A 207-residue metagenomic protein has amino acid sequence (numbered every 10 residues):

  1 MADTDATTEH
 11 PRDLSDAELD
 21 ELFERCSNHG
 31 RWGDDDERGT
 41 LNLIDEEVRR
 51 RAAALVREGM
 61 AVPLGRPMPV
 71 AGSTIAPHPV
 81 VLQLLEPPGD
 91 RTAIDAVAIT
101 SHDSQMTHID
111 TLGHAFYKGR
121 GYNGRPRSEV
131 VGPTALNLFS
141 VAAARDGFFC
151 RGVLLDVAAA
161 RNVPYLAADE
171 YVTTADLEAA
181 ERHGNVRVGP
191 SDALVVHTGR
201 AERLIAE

Functional and structural regions predicted by a protein language model:
M1-E207: Active-/binding-site microenvironments in catalytic and ligand-binding cores
